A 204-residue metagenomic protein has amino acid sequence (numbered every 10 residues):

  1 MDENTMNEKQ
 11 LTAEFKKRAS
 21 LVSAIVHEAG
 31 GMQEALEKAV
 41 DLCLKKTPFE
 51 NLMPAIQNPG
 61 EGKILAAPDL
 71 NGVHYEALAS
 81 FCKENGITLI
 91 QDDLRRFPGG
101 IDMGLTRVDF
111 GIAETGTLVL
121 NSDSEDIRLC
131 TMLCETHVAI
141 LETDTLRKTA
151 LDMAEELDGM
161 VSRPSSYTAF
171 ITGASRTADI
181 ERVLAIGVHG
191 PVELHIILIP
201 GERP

Functional and structural regions predicted by a protein language model:
M1-P204: The feature marks the mature, well-folded catalytic cores of soluble enzymes
